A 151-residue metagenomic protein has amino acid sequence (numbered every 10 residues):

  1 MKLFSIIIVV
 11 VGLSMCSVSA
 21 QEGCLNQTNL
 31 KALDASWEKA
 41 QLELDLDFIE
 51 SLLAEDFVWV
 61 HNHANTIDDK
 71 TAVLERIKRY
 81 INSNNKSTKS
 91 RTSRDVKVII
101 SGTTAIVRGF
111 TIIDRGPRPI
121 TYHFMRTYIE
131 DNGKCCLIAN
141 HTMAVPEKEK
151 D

Functional and structural regions predicted by a protein language model:
M1-L25: Bacterial Sec-dependent N-terminal signal peptides
Q21-S51, V58-D151: A beta-strand edge to alpha-helix "cap/lid" segment located at domain peripheries
